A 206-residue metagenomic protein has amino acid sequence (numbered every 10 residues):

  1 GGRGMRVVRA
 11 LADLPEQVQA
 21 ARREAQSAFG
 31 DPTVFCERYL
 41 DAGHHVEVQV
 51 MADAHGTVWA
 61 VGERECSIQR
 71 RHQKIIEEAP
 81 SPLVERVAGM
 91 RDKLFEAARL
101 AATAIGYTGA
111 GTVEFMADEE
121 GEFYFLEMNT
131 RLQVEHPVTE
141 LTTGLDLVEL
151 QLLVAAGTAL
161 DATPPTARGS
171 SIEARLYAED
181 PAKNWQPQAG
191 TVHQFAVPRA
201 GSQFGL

Functional and structural regions predicted by a protein language model:
G1, V7-L206: ATP-dependent carboxylate activation and anion-phosphoryl transfer catalytic cores that bind Mg-ATP to form
